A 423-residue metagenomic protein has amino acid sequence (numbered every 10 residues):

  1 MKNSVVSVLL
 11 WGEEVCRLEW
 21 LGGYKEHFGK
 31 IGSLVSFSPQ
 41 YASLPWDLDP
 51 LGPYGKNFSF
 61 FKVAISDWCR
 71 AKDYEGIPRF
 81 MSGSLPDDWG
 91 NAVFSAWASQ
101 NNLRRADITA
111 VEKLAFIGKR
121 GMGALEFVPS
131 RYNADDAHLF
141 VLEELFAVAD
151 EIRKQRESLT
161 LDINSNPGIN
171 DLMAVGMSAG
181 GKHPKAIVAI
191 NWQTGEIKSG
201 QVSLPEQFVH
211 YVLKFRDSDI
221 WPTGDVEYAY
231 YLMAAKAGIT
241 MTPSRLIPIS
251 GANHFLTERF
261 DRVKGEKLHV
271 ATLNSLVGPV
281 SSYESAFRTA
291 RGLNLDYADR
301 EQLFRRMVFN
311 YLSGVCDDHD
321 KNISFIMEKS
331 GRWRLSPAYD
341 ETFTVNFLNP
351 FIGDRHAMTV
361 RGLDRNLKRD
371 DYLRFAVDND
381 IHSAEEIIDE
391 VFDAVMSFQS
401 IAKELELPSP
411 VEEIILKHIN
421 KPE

Functional and structural regions predicted by a protein language model:
M1-D320, S324-E423: Phosphate/dinucleotide-binding and metal-coordinating scaffold of catalytic cores in nucleotide-dependent enzymes
